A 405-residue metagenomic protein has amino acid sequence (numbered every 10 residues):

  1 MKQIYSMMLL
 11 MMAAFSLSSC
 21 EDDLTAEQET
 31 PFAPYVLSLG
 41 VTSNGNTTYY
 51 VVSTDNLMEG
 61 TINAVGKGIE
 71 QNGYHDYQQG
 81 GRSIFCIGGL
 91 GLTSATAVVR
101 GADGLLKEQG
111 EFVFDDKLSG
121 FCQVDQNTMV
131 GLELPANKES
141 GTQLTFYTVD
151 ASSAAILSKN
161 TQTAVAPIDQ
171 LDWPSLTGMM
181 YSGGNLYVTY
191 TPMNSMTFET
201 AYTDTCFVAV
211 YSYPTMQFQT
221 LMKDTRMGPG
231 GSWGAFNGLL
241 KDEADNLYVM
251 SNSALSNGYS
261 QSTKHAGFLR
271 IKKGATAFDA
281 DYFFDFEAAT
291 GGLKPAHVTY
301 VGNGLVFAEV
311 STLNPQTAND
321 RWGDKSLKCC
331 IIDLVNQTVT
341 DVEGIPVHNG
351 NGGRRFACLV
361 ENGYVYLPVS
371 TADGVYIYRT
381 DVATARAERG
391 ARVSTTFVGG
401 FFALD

Functional and structural regions predicted by a protein language model:
F15-S19: C-terminal motif of bacterial Sec signal peptides marking the signal peptidase cleavage site
D22-Q162, G184, S370, G374-R379 (+2 more regions): Acidic/polar, low-complexity intrinsically disordered N-terminal segments immediately downstream of a Sec signal
P31-S43, G80-L90, Q126-K138, G184-M196 (+3 more regions): Short beta-strand elements that form the blades of beta-propeller/WD-repeat-like and other beta-sheet-rich scaffold
Y50-D55, A97-R100, T142-A154, T200-M216 (+3 more regions): Beta-propeller blade signature
E59-Q71, L105-D116, A155-L171, Q217-R226 (+3 more regions): Beta-propeller fold detector
G68-G81, V113-N127, I168-M179, G228-L239 (+3 more regions): Repeated scaffold domains used in trafficking and secretory/extracellular systems, primarily beta-propellers
M180-N314: Acidic, serine/threonine- and glycine-rich low-complexity intrinsically disordered segments that serve as flexible
D279-D373: Intrinsically disordered, low-complexity segments enriched in Gly and acidic/Ser/Thr residues that form flexible
